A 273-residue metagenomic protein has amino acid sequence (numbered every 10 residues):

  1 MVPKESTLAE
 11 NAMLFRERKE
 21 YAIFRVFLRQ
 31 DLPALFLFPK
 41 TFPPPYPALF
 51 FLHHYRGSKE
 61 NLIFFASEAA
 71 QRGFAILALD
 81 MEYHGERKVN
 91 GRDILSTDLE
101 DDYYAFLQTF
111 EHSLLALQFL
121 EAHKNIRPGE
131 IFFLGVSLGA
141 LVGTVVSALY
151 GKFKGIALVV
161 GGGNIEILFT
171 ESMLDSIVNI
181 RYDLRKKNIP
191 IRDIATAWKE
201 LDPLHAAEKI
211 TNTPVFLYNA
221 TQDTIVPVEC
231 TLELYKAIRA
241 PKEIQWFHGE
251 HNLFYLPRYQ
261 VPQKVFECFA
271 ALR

Functional and structural regions predicted by a protein language model:
P3-F42: N-terminal cap/lid segment of alpha/beta-hydrolase-fold proteins
A34, P44-H54: Short beta-strand element of the alpha/beta-hydrolase
E60-F110, I177: Cap/lid segment of the alpha/beta-hydrolase catalytic domain
L95-V136: Gly/Ser-rich "nucleophile elbow"/oxyanion-hole loop immediately N-terminal to the catalytic nucleophile in hydrolases
T144-P190, W246: Hydrolase active-site cap/lid region
I210-T211, F216-N219, D223: Short beta-strand/loop motif that positions the catalytic acidic residue of the alpha/beta-hydrolase fold
P227-Y235: Short alpha-helix in the alpha/beta-hydrolase fold that links the catalytic acid
G249-Q260: Catalytic histidine-centered segment of alpha/beta-hydrolase-like enzymes
